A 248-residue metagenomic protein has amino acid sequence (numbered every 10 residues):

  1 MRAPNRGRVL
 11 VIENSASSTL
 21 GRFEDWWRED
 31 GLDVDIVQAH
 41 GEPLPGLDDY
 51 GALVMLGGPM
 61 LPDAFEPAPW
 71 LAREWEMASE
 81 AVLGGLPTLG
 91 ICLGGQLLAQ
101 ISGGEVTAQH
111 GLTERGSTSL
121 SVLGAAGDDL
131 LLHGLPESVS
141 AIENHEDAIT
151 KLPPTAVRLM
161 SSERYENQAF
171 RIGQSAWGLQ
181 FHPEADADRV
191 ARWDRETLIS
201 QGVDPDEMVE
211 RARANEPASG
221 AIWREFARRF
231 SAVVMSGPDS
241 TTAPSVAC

Functional and structural regions predicted by a protein language model:
M1-G84, Q201-C248: N-terminal beta1-alpha1 cap of cysteine-dependent amidohydrolase-like domains
L10, D35-V37, V54, L89 (+3 more regions): Hydrophobic/aromatic beta-strand patches that form the interior of the parallel beta-sheet core in alpha/beta enzyme
L20-R22, A64-E66, A99-I101, P153 (+2 more regions): Short glycine-/acidic-enriched loop or helix-start segments at secondary-structure transitions that form or flank
E24-W26, Y50, P67-W70, G103-E105 (+3 more regions): Short, glycine/charged-enriched secondary-structure capping and boundary segments
D30, L56, G84-G85, S138 (+2 more regions): Structured helix-beta-strand junction loops
M55-A126: Cysteine-nucleophile active-site neighborhood
G103-D188: Pocket-forming structural segment of enzyme catalytic cores
Q174-A212: C-terminal helical/coil "lid" or tail adjacent to the Rossmann-like core of SAM-dependent
